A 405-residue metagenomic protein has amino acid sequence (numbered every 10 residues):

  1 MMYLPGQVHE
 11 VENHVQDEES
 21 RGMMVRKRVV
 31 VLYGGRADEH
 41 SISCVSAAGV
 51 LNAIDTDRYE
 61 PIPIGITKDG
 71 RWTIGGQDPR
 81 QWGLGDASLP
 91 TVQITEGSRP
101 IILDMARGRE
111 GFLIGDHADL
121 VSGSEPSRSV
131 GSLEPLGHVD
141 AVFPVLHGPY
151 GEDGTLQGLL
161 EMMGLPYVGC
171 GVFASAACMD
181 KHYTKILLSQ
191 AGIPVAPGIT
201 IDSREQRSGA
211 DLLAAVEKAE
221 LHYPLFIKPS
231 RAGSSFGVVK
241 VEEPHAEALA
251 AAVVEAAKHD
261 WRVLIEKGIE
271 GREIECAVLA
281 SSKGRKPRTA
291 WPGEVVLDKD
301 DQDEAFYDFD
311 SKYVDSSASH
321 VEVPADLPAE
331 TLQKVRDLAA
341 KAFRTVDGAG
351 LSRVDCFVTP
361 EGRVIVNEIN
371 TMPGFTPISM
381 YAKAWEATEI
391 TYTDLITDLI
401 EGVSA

Functional and structural regions predicted by a protein language model:
Y3, V8-E12, D17-V168, V172-F173 (+3 more regions): ATP-binding N-terminal substructure of ATP-dependent carboxylate-amine bond-forming enzymes
G22-R28, L32-A37, T56, G192 (+1 more regions): ATP-dependent carboxylate activation and anion-phosphoryl transfer catalytic cores that bind Mg-ATP to form
P61, P166-Y167, V195, L225 (+2 more regions): Hydrophobic beta-strand scaffold residues
G158-Y167, E243-E247, A387-T388: A glycine- and small-aliphatic-rich helix-loop capping segment at beta-alpha/alpha-beta transitions that lines
L188-S189, E217-V238, W261-G271: ATP-grasp fold ATP-binding core
V195-T200, P224-A252, E273-E275: Glycine-rich phosphate-binding loop of ATP-grasp-fold ATP-dependent ligases
H245-D337, V358, R363-I365: Phosphate-binding site of ATP-dependent enzymes
